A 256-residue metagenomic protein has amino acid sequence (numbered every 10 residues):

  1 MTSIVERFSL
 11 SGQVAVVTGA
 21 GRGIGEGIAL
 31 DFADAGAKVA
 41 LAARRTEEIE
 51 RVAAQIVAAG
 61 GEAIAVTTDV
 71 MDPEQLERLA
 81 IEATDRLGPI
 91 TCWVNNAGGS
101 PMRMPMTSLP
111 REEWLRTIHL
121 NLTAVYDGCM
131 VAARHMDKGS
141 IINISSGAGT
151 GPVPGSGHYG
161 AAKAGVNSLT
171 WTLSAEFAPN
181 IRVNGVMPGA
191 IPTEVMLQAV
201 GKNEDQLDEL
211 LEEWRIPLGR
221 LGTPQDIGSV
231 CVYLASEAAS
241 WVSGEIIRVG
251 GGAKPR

Functional and structural regions predicted by a protein language model:
T2-R7, S100-R103, G151, C231-V232 (+1 more regions): Short C-terminal tail/terminal secondary-structure segment of NAD(P)H-dependent dehydrogenase/reductase domains
V14, G21-G23: Conserved glycine-rich cofactor-binding loop
L87, H135, R220-V249, K254-P255: C-terminal substrate-recognition "lid" of short-chain dehydrogenase/reductases
M104-M106, P110-I118, E212: Substrate-binding pocket helix/loop in short-chain dehydrogenase/reductase
C129, A162: Active-site helix of classical SDR
R134, S174-P179, S240: Alpha-helical segment proximal to the catalytic Tyr-Lys
S146: Residue(s) in the substrate-gating loop at a strand-loop-helix junction that position the organic substrate next
